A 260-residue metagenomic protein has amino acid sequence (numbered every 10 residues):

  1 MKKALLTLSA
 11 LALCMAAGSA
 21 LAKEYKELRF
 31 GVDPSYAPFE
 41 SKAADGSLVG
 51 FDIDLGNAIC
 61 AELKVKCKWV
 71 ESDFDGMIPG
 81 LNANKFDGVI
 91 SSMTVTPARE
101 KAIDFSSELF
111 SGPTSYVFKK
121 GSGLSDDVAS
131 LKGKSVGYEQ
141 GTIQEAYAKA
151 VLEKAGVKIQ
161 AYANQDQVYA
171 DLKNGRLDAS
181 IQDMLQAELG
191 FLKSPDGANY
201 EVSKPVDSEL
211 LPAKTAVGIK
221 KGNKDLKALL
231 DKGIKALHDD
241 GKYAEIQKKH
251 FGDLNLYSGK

Functional and structural regions predicted by a protein language model:
M15-A22: Sec/Tat signal peptide C-region and signal peptidase I cleavage site
K23-S92: Extracytoplasmic small-molecule ligand-binding "clamshell" domains of the periplasmic binding protein/Venus flytrap
P34, F110-F118, L192-D231, D253-K260: Periplasmic-binding protein-like
K42, G56-K64, Q144-A163, F191-G197 (+1 more regions): Ligand-binding cleft/hinge of the Venus flytrap
A58-E62, V70-E71, D75-D87, A102-D104 (+3 more regions): Short helices/loops that flank or line small-molecule/ion binding pockets
K66-D73, Y138, G156-Q165: Short beta-strand-to-loop elements that line the ligand-binding cleft of bilobed periplasmic-binding protein-like
G76, S91-K101, Y147-V151, D178-L211: A ligand-binding cleft/hinge motif common to bilobed small-molecule-binding domains
K119-V136: Flexible hinge/capping segments at coil-to-helix
